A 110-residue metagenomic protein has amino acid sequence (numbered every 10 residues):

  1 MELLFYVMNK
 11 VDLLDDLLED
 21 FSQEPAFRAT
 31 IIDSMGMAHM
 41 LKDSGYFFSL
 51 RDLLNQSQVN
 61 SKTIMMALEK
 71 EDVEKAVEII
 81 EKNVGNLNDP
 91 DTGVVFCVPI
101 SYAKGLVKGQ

Functional and structural regions predicted by a protein language model:
M1-Q110: Positively charged, small/polar-rich N-terminal and surface patches that mediate targeting and assembly and bind
